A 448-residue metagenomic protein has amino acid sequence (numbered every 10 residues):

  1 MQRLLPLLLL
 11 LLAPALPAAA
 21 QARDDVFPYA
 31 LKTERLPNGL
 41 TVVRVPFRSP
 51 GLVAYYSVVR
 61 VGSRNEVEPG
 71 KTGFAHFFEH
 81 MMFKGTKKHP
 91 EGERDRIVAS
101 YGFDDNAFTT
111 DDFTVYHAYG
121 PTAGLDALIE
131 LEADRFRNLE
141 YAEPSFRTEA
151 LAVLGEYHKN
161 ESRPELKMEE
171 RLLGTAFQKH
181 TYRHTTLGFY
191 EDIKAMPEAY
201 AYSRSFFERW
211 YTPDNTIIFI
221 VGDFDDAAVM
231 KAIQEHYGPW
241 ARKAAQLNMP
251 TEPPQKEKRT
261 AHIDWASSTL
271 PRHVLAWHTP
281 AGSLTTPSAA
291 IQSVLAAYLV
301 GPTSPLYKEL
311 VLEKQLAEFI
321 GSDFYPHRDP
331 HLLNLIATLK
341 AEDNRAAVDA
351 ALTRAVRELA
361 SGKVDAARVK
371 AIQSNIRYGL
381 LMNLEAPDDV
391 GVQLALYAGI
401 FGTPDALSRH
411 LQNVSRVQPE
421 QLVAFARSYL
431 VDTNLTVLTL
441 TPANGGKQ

Functional and structural regions predicted by a protein language model:
M1-Q2: N-terminal secretory signal peptides that target proteins for export/translocation
L5-A15: Bacterial N-terminal signal peptides
P17-R44, D225-W265, R272, A276-H278 (+2 more regions): Proteolytic maturation boundary segments
F27-Y29, S57-G62, R204: N-terminal post-signal-peptidase region of extra-cytosolic proteins
V45, S49-P69, G73-F77, E91-F136 (+7 more regions): M16 family metallopeptidases and their MPP-like homologs
V58, H158, A245-P305, Y397: His/Glu-based metal-binding/catalytic segments typifying zinc-dependent metallopeptidases
K84-H89, F136-P144, V364-D365: Short, polar/flexible loop-turn hinges at active-site or ligand-entry regions and domain interfaces
A150, E165, Y202-H236, N434-L435: Non-catalytic, conformational "gating/processing" segments within enzyme and secreted inhibitor domains
